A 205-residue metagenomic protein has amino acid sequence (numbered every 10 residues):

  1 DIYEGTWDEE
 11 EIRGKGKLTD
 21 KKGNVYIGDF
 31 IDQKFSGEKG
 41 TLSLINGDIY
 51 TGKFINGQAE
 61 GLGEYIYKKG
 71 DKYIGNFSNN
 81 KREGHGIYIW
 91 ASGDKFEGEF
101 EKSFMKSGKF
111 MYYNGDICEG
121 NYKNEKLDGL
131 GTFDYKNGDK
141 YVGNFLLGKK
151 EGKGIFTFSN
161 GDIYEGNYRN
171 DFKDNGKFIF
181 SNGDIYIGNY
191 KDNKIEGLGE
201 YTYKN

Functional and structural regions predicted by a protein language model:
D1-N205: Glycine/tyrosine- and acidic-biased, solvent-exposed loop/turn segments at the edges of beta-strands
